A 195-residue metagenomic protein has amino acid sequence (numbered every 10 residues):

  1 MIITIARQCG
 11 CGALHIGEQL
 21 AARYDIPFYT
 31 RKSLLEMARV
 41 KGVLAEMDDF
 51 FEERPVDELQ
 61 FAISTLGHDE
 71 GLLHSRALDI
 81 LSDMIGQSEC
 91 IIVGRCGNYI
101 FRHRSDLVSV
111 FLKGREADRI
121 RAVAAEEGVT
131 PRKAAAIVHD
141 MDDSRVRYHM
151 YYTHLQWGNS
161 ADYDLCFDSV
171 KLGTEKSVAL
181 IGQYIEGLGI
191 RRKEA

Functional and structural regions predicted by a protein language model:
T4-E18: Glycine-rich phosphate-binding P-loop
P27-R39: Short beta-strand-centered segment that lines the nucleotide-binding/catalytic pocket of NTP-utilizing
A38-E89, V129: ATP-dependent small-molecule kinase phosphotransfer cores that center on conserved nucleotide phosphate-binding segments
V56-E58, T130-E175: Small-molecule kinase domains that catalyze NTP-dependent phosphoryl transfer to phosphate-bearing small molecules
L78, T174-G182: Short, amphipathic alpha-helical "lid/cap" segments that border enzyme active or binding sites
C96-H103: RNA pseudouridine synthases
H103-E126, P131-M141: Conserved phosphate-donor/acceptor-positioning beta-strand/loop module used by diverse small-molecule
